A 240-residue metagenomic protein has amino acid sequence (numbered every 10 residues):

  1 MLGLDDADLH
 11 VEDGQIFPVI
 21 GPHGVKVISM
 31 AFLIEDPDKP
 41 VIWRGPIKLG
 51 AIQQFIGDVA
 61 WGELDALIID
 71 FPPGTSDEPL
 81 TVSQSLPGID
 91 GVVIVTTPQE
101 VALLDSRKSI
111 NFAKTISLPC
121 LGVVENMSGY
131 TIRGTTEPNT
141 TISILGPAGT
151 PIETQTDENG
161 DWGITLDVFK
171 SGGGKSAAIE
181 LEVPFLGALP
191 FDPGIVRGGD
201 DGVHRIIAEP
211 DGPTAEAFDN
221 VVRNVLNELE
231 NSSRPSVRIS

Functional and structural regions predicted by a protein language model:
M1-I34, L49, K175: Phosphate-binding loop that captures ATP/GTP phosphates
I28, I52, F71, Q84 (+1 more regions): Glycine-rich phosphate-binding loops of nucleotide-dependent enzymes
L33-I47, I94, P98-V101: Flexible beta-alpha connector loops of hexameric P-loop NTPases
R44-D58: Membrane-embedded hairpin module used as a gating/binding unit in multi-pass transport and secretion proteins
D58-W61, D65-A188, P193-R197: Conserved catalytic-core segment of NTP-binding enzymes
D201-A215: C-terminal boundary of histidine-terminating zinc-finger modules
V222-S233: Short, hydrophobic alpha-helical segments
R234-S240: Secretory/periplasmic and organellar redox-cofactor proteins
